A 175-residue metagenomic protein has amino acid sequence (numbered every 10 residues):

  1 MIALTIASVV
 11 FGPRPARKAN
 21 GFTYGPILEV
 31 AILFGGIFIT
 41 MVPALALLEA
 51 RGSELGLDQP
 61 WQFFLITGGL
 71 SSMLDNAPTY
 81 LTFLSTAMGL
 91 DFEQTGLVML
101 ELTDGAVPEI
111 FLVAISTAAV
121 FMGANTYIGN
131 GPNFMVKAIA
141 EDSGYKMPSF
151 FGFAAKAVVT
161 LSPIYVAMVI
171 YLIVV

Functional and structural regions predicted by a protein language model:
M1-D91: Transmembrane helical segments that form the transport core of multi-pass membrane transport proteins
I32-F38, A114, K156-I164: Hydrophobic membrane-spanning alpha-helices of multi-pass integral membrane proteins
L45, G52, D91-F92, I139 (+2 more regions): Residue-level signature of transmembrane alpha-helix interfaces in integral membrane proteins
D58-G68, T95-A124: Alpha-helical transmembrane segments of multi-pass membrane proteins
P78-V98, Y127-D142: Re-entrant/interfacial helical elements at transmembrane boundaries that shape and gate the permeation pathway
F121-V175: Juxtamembrane and boundary regions of transmembrane helices in multi-pass small-molecule transporters and channels
